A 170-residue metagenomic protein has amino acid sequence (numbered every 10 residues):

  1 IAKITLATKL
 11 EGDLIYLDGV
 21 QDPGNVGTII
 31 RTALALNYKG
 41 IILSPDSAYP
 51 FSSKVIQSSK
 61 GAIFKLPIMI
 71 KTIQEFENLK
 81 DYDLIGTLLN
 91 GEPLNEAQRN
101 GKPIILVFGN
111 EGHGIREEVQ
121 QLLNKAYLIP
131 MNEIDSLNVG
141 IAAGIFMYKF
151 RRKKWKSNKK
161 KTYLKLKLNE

Functional and structural regions predicted by a protein language model:
I1, V20, I29, V107 (+2 more regions): Hydrophobic aliphatic residue packing
I1-G91: RNA substrate-binding interface of SAM-dependent RNA methyltransferases
V26, K60-G61, I85, F108 (+3 more regions): Short glycine-rich loop/turn motifs that provide flexible caps or phosphate-binding loops at active sites
T32-L36, S52-F64, E117-K160: Structured adenosyl-cofactor binding patch, chiefly the S-adenosyl-L-methionine
F76-L79, E96, S136-I141: Short, charged, surface-exposed secondary-structure boundary motifs
D81-I85, G101, I145: Short, surface-exposed amphipathic charged segments that create phosphate/polyanion-binding patches used for binding
G86-E133: Active-site/ligand-binding-proximal alpha/beta "capping" segment
S157, K161-Y163, K167-E170: Positively charged N-terminal leader segments that act as targeting/secretion signals
